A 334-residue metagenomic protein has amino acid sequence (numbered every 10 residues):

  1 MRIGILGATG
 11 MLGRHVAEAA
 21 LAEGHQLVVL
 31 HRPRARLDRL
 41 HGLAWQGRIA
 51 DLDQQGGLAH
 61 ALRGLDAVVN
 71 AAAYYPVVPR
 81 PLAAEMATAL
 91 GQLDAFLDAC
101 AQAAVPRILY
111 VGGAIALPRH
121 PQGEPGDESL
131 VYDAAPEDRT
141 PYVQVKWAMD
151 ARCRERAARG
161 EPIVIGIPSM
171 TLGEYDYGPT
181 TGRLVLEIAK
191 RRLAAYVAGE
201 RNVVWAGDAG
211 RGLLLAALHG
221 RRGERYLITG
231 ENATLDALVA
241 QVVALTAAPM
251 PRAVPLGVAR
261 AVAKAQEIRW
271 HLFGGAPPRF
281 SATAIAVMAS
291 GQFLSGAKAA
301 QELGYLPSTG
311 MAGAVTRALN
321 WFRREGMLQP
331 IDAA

Functional and structural regions predicted by a protein language model:
I3-E23: N-terminal Rossmann NAD(P)H-binding glycine-rich loop of SDR-like oxidoreductase domains
R36-H41, W45-G91, A99: NAD(P)H-binding glycine-rich loop region in Rossmannoid oxidoreductase-like domains and their noncatalytic homologs
N70, T88-P141: Conserved Rossmann-fold NAD(P)-dependent oxidoreductase catalytic core, especially the SDR/UDP-sugar
V77, A114-P125, T171-G178: Conserved catalytic-site region of short-chain dehydrogenase/reductase
A134-E137, L186-V204, D208: A conserved pocket-lining segment of Rossmann-fold NAD(P)-dependent short-chain dehydrogenase/reductase
A148, P179-T180, V197-L218, E224: Substrate-positioning beta->alpha
A151-E174: Conserved beta-loop-beta element that borders a ligand/cofactor-binding pocket
G212-R279, G296, G310, T316-F322 (+1 more regions): Mid/C-terminal beta-alpha module of Rossmann-like enzyme folds, strongest in SDR-family dehydrogenases/epimerases
